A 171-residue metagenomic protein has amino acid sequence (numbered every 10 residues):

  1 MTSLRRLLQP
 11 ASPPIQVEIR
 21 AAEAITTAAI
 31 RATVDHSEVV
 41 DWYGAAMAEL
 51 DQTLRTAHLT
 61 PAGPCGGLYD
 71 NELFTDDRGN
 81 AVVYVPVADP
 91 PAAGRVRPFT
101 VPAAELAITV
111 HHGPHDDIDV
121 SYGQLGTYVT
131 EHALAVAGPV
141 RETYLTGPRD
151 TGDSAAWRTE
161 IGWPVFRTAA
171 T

Functional and structural regions predicted by a protein language model:
M1-T171: A solvent-exposed interaction/effector surface
